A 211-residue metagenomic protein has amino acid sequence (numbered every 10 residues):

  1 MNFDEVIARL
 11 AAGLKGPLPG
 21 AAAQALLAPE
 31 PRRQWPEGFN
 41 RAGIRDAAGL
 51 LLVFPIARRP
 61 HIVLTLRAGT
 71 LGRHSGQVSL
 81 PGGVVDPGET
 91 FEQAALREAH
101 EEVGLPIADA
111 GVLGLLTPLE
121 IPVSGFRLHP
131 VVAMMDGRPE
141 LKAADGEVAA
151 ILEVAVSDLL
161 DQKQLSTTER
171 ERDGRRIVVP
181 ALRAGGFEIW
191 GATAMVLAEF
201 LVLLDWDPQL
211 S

Functional and structural regions predicted by a protein language model:
M1-S79, G83-E101, L105-P139, E169-S211: N-terminal leader/linker segments that precede catalytic domains of diphosphate-processing enzymes
A143-G185: NUDIX/MutT-family hydrolases
